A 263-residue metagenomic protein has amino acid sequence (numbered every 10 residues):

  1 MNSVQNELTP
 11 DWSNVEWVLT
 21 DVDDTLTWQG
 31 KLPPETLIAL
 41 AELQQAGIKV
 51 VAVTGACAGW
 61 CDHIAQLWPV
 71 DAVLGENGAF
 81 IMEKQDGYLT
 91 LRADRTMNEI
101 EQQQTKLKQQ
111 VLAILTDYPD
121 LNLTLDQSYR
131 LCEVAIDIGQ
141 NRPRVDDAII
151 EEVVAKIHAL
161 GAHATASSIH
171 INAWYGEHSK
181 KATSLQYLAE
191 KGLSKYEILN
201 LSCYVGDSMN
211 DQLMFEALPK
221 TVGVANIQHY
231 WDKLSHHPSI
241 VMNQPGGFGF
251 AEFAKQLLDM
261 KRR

Functional and structural regions predicted by a protein language model:
M1-T20: Non-catalytic pre-domain segments flanking phosphatase-related domains
L8, S13, P33, K181-R263: Mg2+-dependent phosphoryl-transfer enzymes with acidic/Ser/Thr/Gly-rich catalytic loops
V18-T20, V73, Y204: Residue-level marker for buried hydrophobic side chains located in beta-strands that build the well-ordered beta-sheet
K31-D126: Active-site phosphate-binding/coordination module
W68-P69, N77, L160, A217-L218 (+1 more regions): Short, structured coil segments at secondary-structure junctions
A113-A217: Conserved acidic, metal-coordinating active-site core of Asp-based, Mg2+-dependent phosphoryl-transfer enzymes
